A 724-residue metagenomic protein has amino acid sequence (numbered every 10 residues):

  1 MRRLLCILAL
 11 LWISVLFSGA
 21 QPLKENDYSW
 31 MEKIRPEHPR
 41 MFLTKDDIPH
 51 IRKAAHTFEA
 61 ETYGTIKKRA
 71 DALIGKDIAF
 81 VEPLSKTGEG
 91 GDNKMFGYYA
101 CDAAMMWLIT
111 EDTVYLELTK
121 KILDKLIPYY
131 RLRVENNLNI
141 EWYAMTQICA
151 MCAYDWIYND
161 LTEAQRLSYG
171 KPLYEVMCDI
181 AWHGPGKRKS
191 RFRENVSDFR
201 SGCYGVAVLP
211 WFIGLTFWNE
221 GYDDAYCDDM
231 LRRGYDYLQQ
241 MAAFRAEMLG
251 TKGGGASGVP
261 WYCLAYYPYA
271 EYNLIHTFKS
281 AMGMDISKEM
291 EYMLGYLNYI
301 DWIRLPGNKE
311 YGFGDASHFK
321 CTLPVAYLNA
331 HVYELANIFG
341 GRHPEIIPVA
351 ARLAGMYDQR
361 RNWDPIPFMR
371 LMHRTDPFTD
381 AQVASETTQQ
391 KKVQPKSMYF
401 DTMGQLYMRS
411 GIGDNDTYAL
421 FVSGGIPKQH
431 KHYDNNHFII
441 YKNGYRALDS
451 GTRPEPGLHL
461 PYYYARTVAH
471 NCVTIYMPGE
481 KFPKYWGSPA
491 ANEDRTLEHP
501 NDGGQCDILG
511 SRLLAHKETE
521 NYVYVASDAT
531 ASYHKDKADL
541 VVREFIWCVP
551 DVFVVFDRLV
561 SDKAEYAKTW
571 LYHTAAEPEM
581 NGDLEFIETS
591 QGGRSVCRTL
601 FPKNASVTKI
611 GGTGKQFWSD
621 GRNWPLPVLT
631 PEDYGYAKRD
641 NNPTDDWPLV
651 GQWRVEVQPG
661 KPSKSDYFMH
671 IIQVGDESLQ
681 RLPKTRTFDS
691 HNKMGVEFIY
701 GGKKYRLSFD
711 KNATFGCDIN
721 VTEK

Functional and structural regions predicted by a protein language model:
M1-L4: Positively charged n-region of N-terminal signal peptides that target proteins for export
I7-V15: Bacterial N-terminal signal peptides
V15-P22: Bacterial Sec-dependent signal peptides at the C-terminal "C-region" and cleavage site
Q21, E455, H459-K724: CBM-like, beta-strand-rich accessory domains located in the C-terminal region of large, secreted polysaccharide-active
P22-P39, S423-N436: Short acidic, Pro/Gly- and aromatic-enriched capping/linker segments at domain boundaries
R40-F42, D46-I51, A55, E59-K67 (+3 more regions): Aromatic-lined, polymer-binding surfaces characteristic of secreted/periplasmic polysaccharide-degrading enzymes
R191, F217, Y266-A447, Q658-Y667 (+1 more regions): Carbohydrate-active enzyme catalytic cores, enriched for enzymes that act on polyanionic acidic polysaccharides
L448-T452: Catalytic Cys-His active-site segments of thiol-dependent hydrolases/isopeptidases
